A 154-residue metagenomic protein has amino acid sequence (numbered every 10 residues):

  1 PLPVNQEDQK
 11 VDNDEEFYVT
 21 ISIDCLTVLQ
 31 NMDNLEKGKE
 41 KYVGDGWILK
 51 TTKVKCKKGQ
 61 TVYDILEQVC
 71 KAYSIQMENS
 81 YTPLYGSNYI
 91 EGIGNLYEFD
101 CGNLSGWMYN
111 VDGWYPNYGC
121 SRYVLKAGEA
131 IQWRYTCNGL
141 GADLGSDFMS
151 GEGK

Functional and structural regions predicted by a protein language model:
P1-K154: Ubiquitin-like/PB1-type beta-grasp interaction modules and other compact soluble beta-rich domains
